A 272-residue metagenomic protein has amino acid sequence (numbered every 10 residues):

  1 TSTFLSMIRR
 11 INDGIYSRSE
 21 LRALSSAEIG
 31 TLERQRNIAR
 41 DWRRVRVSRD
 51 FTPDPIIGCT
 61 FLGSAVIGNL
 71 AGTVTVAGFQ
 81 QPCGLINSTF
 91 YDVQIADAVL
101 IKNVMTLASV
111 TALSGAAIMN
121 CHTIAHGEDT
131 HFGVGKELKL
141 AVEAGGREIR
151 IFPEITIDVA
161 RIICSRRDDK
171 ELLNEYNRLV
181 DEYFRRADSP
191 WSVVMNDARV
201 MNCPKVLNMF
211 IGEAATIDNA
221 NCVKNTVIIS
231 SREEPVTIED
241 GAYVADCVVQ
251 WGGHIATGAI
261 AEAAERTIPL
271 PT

Functional and structural regions predicted by a protein language model:
T1-D197, N202-N208, A214: Terminal amphipathic alpha-helical/low-complexity segments used for targeting or macromolecular assembly
D97, M119-N120, L207, E213 (+5 more regions): Residues in short coils/turns that link rungs of repeat/solenoid architectures in beta-rich domains
T226-I229, P235-T272: Glycine-rich phosphate/ribose-binding loops and adjacent secondary-structure elements that form binding surfaces
